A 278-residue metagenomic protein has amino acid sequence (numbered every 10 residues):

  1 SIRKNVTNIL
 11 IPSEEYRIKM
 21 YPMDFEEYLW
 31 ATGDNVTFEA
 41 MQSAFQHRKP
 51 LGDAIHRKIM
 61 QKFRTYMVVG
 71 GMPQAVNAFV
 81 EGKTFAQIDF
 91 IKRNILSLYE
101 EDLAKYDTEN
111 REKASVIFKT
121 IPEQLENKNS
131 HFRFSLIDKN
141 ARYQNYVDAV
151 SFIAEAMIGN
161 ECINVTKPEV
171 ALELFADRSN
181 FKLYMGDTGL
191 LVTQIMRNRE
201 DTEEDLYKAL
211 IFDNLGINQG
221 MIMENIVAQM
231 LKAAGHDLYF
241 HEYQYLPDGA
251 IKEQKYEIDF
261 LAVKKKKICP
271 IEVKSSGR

Functional and structural regions predicted by a protein language model:
S1: Conserved Walker B catalytic segment
K4-E126: Interdomain motor-coupling "hinge/lid" segment immediately C-terminal to the ATP-binding subdomain of NTP-driven enzymes
P22, R111, N140-Y143, I217 (+1 more regions): Short, solvent-exposed loop/helix junctions and linker helices that flank or host conserved functional motifs
P50-G52, I137-D138, L215-G216: A generic structural signal for short
R57-Q61, Y66-P73, R111-S115, Q144-V147 (+5 more regions): Non-catalytic, well-ordered alpha-helical scaffold segments
L96-E101, E126-S135, T202-L215: A short, surface-exposed helix-loop junction/capping segment
N110-I121, E126-T166: C-terminal accessory/connector segments of nucleic-acid motor ATPases
D148, A154-I158, C162-R278: A cross-kingdom feature that marks ATP-driven nucleic-acid transaction machinery
